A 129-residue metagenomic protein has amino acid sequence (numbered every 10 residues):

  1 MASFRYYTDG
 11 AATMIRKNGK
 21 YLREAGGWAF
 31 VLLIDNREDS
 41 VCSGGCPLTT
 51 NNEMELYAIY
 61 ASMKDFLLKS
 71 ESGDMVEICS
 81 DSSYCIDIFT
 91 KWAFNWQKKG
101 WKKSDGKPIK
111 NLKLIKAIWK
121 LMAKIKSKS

Functional and structural regions predicted by a protein language model:
M1-E53, K64-F66: RNase H-like nuclease fold core
A12-N18, M63-S129: RNase H catalytic domain
E55, I59: Short, conserved alpha-helix that lines the donor NDP-sugar binding/gating region of sugar-transfer enzymes
